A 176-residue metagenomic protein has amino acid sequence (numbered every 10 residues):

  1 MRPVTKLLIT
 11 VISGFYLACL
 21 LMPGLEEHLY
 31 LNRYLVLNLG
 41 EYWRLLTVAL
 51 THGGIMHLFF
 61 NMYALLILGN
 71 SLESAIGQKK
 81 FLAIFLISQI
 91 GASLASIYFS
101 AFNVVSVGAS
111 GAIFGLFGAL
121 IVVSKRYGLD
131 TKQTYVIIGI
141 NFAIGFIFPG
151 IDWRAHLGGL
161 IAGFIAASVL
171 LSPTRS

Functional and structural regions predicted by a protein language model:
M1-V107, F148-I151: N-terminal TM1-TM2 helical hairpin plus the immediately adjacent luminal interfacial "cap"
M1-V4, T10-S13, K132, F142-S176: C-terminal transmembrane module of polytopic alpha-helical membrane proteins
G24, I97-Y98, G128, F164 (+2 more regions): Membrane-embedded alpha-helical segments of multi-pass transporters/permeases
L58-L65, V107-A119, D152-L171: Alpha-helical transmembrane segments that form the membrane-embedded catalytic/substrate-binding core of multi-pass
S74-K79, A83, L120-Y135, L171-S176: Alpha-helical transmembrane bundle and helix-membrane interface signal in multi-pass integral membrane proteins
I87-S88, Q133-F142: Central hydrophobic cores of alpha-helical transmembrane segments in multi-pass integral membrane proteins
I97-G115, A119-V123, Y127-G128, G145 (+1 more regions): Transmembrane helix-loop-helix hairpins at the membrane interface of multi-pass integral membrane proteins
